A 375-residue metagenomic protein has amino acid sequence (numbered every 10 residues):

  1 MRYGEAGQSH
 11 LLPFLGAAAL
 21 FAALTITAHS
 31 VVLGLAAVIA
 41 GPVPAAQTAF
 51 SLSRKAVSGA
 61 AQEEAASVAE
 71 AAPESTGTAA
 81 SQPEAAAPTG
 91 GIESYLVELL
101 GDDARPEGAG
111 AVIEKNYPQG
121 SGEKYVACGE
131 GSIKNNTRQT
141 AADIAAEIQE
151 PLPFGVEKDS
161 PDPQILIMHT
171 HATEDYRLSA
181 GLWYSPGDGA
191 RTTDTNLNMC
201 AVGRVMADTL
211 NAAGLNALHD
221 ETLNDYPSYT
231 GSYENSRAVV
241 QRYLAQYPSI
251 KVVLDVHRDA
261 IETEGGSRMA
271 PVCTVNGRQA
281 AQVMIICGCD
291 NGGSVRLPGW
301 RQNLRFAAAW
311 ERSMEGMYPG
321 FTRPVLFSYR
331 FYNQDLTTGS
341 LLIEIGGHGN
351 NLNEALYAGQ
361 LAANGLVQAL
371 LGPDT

Functional and structural regions predicted by a protein language model:
M1-F21: N-terminal Sec-pathway targeting helices
A17-I250, A260-G265, Q360, L371-D374: N-terminal catalytic or cofactor-binding beta/alpha core of small enzyme domains
P161-Q164, A213, I250-V252, Q279-V283 (+1 more regions): Envelope-exposed proteins and targeting segments
A172-D175, L223-P227, R258-T263, D290-G293 (+2 more regions): Solvent-exposed loop/turn segments at secondary-structure junctions within structured extracellular/periplasmic domains
S185-G189, I261-G299: A short, glycine/acidic-enriched catalytic loop
V240, G265-C273, V325-F331: Alpha-helical scaffolding within the catalytic cores of extracellular/periplasmic polymer-degrading hydrolases
G299-L326: Active-site-adjacent substrate-binding region of metalloamidase/peptidase-like peptide-processing proteins
G320-T375: Active-site-adjacent mobile loop/cap segments within catalytic or ligand-binding domains
